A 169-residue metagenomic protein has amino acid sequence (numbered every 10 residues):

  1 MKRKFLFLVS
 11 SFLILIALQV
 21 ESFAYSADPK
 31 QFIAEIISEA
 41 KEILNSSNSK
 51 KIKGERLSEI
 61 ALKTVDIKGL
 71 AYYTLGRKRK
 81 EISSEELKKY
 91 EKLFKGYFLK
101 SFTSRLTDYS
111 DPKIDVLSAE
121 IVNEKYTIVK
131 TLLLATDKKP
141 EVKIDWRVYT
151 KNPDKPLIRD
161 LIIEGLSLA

Functional and structural regions predicted by a protein language model:
M1-V9: Bacterial N-terminal signal peptides that target proteins for export
S10-I14, L18: Hydrophobic helical h-region of N-terminal Sec-dependent signal peptides in bacterial secretory/periplasmic proteins
L18-Y25: Sec/Tat signal peptide C-region and signal peptidase I cleavage site
S26-L106: Early exported N-terminus immediately downstream of N-terminal targeting peptides
I67, D108-D111, E164-L168: Generic structural "secondary-structure junction" signal
F94, S118-I121, L132-A135, W146-V148 (+1 more regions): A mature extracytoplasmic/lumenal domain signature
K100-V142: Surface-exposed, charged secondary-structure patches
E141-A169: Short beta-strand edge/turn micro-motifs at domain boundaries
